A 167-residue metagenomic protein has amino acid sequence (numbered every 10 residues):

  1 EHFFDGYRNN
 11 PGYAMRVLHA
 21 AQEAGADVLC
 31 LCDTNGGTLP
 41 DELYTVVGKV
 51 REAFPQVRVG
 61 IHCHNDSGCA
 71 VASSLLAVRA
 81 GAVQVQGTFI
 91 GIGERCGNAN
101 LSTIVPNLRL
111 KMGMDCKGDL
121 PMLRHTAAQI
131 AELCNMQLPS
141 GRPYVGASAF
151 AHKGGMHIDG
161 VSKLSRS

Functional and structural regions predicted by a protein language model:
E1-V59, L75-A82: Alpha/beta enzyme core
L31-D33, A80-G97: Glycine-rich phosphate-binding active-site loops on the catalytic face of alpha/beta enzymes
V47-P55, V105, R109, A131: Surface-exposed amphipathic alpha-helices with a cationic face
H62-H64: Histidine-centered divalent metal-coordination motifs
D66-A72: Short glycine/serine/threonine-rich phosphate/pyrophosphate-binding segments that cradle anionic phosphate groups
Q84, G97-N107, G154-S167: Active-site loop ensemble at the mouth of alpha/beta enzyme cores that anchors a bound cofactor
G93-L123: C-terminal helical cap(s) of enzyme catalytic domains, especially alpha/beta-barrels
M112-S167: A mid-to-C-terminal "edge-of-domain" accessory segment
